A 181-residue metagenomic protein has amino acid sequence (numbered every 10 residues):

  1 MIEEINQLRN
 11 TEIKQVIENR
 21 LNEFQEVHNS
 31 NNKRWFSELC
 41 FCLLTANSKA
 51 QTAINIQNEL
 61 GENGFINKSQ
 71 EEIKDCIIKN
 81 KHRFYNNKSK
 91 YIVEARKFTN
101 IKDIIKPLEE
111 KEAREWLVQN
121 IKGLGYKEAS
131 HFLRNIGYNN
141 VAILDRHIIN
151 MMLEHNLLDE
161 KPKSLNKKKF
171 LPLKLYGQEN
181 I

Functional and structural regions predicted by a protein language model:
M1-H82: Structure-specific DNA junction-binding interface
M1-R9, E18-N29, E38-C42, K102-K122 (+2 more regions): Extended, structured, electrostatic nucleic-acid-contact surfaces
R34-C42, I54, N86-V93, S130 (+1 more regions): Non-catalytic, well-ordered alpha-helical scaffold segments
L43, N47-S48, L60, N80 (+5 more regions): Generic structural signal for hydrophobic core residues of well-folded globular domains
A46-N55, T99-I104, Y138, L157-L158: Short helix-capping/linker segments at secondary-structure and domain boundaries
Q57-K122: Alpha-helical ds-nucleic-acid-binding substructure associated with the helix-hairpin-helix region of base-excision DNA
R134-N180: Phosphate-backbone recognition surface of nucleic-acid-processing proteins
